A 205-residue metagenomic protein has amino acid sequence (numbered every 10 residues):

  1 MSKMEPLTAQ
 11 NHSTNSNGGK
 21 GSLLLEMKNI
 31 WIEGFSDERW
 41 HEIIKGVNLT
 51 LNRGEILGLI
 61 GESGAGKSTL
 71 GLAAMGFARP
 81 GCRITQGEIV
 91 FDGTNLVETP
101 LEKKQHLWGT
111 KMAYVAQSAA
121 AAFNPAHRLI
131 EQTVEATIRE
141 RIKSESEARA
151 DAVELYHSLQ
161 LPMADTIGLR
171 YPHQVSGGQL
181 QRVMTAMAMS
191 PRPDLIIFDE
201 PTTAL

Functional and structural regions predicted by a protein language model:
I60-G61: The feature captures the beta-strand-to-loop junction immediately N-terminal to the Walker
R83-N95: Conserved ABC transporter NBD signature motif
N95, E147-T166: Conserved ABC ATPase "signature" region
Y171-V175, Q179: Conserved ABC ATPase signature
T185, L205: Hydrophobic anchor residue at the start of the ABC signature
S190-D194: A short, proline-enriched helix->beta-strand linker immediately N-terminal to the Walker B motif in ABC-type P-loop
I196-D199: Catalytic Walker B motif of ABC-type/P-loop ATPase nucleotide-binding domains
